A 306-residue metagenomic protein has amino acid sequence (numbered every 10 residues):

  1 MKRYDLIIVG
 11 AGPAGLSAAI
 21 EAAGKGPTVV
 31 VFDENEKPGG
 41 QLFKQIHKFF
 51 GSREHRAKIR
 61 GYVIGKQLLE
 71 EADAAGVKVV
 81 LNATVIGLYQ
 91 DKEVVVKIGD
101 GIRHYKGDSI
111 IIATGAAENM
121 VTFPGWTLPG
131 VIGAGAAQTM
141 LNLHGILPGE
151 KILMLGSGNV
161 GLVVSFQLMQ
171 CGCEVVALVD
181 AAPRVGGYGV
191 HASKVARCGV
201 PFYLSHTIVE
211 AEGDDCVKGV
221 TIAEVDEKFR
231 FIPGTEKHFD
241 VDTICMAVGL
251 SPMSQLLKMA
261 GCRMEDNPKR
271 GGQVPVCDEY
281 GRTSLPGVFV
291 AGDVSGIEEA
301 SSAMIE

Functional and structural regions predicted by a protein language model:
M1-E306: Residues forming the flavin
